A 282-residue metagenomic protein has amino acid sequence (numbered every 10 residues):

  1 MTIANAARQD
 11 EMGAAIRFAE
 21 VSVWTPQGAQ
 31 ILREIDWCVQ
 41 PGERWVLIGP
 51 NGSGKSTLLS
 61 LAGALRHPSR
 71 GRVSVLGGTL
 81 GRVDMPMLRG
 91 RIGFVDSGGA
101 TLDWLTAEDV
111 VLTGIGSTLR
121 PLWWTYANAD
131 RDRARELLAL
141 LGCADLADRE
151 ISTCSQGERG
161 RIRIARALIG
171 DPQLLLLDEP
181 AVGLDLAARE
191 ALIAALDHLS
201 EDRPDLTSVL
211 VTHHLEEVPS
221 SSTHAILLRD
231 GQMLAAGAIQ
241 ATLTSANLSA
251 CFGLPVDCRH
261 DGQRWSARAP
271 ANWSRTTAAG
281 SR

Functional and structural regions predicted by a protein language model:
A4-F18, S22-E34, V46, R82-D84 (+1 more regions): A short, flexible loop at the N-terminus of ABC-type nucleotide-binding domains that lies
G63: Helix-to-loop junction immediately C-terminal to a conserved catalytic motif
G71-G81: Conserved ABC transporter NBD signature motif
T79-G93, W124-N128: ABC ATPase NBD coupling module
L112, A127-L146: Conserved ABC ATPase "signature" region
D171: Conserved catalytic motifs of ABC-family nucleotide-binding domains
L175-E179: Catalytic Walker B motif of ABC-type/P-loop ATPase nucleotide-binding domains
